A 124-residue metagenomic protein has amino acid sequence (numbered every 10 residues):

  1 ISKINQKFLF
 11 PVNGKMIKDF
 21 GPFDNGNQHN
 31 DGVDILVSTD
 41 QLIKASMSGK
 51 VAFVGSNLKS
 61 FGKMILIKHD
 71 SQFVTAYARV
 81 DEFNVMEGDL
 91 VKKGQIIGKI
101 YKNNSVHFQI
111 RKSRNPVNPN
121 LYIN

Functional and structural regions predicted by a protein language model:
I1-F61: Surface-exposed, glycine-biased beta-strand/turn segments
L9, L42-A45, N84, L90 (+1 more regions): Residue-level "contact hotspot" at macromolecular interaction interfaces
F20, T39, M47, H69-S71 (+2 more regions): A mature extracytoplasmic/lumenal domain signature
N25, K63-A76: Short, basic/aromatic beta-hairpin or loop at an interaction surface
V33-L36, K63-H69, I100, H107-R111: Short, acidic/hydrophobic/Gly-rich beta-strand patch recurrent on exposed beta strands that often constitutes part
Q41, S71-V74, N115: Short acidic/polar mixed-charge low-complexity motifs
V54, D70-G94, N124: Short histidine-centered loop motifs in beta-beta connectors
E87-N124: Conserved, short, structured surface segments that act as functional micro-motifs
